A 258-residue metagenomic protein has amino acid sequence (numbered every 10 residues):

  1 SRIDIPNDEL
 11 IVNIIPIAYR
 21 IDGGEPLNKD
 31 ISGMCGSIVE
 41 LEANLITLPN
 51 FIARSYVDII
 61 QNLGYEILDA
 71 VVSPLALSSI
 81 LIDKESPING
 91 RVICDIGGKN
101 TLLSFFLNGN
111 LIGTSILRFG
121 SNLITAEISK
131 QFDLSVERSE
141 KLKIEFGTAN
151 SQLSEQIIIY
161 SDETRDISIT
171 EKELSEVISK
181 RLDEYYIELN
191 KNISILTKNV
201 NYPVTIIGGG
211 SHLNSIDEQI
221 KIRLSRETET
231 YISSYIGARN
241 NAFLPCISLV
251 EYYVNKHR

Functional and structural regions predicted by a protein language model:
S1-R91, A149-I178, V200, R223-S225 (+1 more regions): Nucleotide/phosphate-binding catalytic cleft detector across ATP-hydrolyzing and phosphate-transferring enzymes
N50-D58, L75, F106-L182, I187 (+2 more regions): Phosphate-binding glycine-rich/basic clefts of nucleotide- and phosphate-handling proteins, predominantly
D83-G113, I128: Gly/Thr-rich phosphate-binding beta-strand-loop-beta motif of the actin/hexokinase/Hsp70
K130-L134, I222, R226, E251-K256: Short, well-ordered loop/turn and helix-capping segments at boundaries between secondary-structure elements and domains
T148, V200-R223: Glycine-rich phosphate-binding loops at beta-strand->alpha-helix junctions
Y186, N190-P203: Phosphate/pyrophosphate-binding loops at sites that engage ATP/ADP/AMP, CoA/4′-phosphopantetheine, polyphosphate
I216-A238: Catalytic phosphate/nucleotide-handling subdomain of diverse soluble enzymes
I232-R258: Glycine-rich phosphate-binding/hydrolytic loop that grips phosphoryl groups
